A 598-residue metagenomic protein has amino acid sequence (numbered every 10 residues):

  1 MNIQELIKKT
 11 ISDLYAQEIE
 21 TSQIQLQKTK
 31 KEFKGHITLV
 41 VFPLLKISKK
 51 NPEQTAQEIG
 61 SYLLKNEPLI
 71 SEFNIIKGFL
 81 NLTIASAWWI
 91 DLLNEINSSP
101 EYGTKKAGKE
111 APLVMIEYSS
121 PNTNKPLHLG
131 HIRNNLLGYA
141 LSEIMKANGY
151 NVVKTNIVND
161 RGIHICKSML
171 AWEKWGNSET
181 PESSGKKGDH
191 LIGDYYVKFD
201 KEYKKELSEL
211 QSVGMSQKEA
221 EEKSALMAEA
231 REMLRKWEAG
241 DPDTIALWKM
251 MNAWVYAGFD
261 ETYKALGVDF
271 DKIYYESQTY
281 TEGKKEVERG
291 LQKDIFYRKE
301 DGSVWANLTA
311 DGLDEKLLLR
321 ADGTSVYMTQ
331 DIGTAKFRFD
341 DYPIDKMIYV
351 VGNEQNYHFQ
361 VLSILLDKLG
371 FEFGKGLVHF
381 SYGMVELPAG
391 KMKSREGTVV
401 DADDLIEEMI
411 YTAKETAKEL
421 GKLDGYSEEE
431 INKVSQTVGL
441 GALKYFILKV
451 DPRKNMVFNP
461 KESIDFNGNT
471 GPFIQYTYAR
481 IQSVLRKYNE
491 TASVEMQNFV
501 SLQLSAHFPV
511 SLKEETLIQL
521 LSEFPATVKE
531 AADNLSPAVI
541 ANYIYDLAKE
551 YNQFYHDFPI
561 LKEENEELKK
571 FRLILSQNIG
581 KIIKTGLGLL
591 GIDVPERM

Functional and structural regions predicted by a protein language model:
M1-E18: Generic start-of-chain signal for non-secretory N-termini
S12, E18-P43, I47, N51-M598: NTP-dependent nucleotidyl-transfer catalytic core
